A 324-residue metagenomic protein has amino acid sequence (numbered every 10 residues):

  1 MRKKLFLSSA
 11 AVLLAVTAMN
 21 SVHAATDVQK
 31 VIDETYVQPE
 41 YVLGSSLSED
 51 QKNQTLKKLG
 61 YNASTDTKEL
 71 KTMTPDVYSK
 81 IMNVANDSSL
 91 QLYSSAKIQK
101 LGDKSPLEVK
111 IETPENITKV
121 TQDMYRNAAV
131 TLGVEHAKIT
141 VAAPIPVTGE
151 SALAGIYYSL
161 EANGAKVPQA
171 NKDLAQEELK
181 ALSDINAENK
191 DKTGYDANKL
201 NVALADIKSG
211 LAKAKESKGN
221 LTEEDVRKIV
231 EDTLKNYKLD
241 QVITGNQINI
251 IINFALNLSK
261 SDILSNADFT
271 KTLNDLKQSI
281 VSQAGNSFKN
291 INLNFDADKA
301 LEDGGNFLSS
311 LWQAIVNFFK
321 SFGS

Functional and structural regions predicted by a protein language model:
M1, E231-S324: Charged, long alpha-helical assembly modules
K4-L13, A24: Sec-dependent N-terminal signal peptides
A18-I32: Sec-dependent signal peptide cleavage junction
Q29-G102: Extracytoplasmic strand-loop-helix segments at the start of, or within, the mature domains of secreted/periplasmic
T35-Y41, L101-I111, G133-A137, A187 (+1 more regions): Acidic/histidine-rich, surface-exposed loop or edge segments in extracytoplasmic proteins
P39-L43, V109-N116, I139-P146, K190-T193 (+3 more regions): Second-shell loop/turn segments in exported
S79-V134: Signal peptide-directed extracytoplasmic domains
V130, E135-Q241: Soluble oligomerization/assembly scaffold segments of membrane-associated complexes
